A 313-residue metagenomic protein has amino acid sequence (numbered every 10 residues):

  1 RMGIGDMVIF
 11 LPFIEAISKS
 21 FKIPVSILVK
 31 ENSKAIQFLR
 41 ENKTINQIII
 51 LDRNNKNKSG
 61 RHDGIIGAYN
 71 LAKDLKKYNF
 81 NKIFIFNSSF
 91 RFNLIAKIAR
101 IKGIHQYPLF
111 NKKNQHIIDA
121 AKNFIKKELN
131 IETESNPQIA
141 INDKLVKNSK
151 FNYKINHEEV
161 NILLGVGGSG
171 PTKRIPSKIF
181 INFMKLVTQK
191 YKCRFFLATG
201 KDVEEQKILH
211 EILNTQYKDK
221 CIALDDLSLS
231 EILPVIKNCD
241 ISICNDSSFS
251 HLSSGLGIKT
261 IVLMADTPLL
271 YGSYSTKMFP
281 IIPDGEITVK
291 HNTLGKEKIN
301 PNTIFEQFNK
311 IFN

Functional and structural regions predicted by a protein language model:
R1-N313: Catalytic machinery of carbohydrate-active enzymes, primarily nucleotide-sugar-dependent glycosyltransferases
